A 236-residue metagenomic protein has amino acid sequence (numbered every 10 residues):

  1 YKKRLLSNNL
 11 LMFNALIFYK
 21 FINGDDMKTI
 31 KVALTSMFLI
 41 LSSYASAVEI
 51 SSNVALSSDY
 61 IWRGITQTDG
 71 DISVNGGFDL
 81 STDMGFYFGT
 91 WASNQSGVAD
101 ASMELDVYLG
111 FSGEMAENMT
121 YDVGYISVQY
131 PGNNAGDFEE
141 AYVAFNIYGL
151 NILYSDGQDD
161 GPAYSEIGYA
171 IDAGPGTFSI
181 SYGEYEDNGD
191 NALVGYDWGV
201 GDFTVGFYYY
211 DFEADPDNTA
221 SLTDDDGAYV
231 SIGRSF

Functional and structural regions predicted by a protein language model:
K2-Y19, N23-M37, S43-F236: Outer-membrane beta-barrel proteins
